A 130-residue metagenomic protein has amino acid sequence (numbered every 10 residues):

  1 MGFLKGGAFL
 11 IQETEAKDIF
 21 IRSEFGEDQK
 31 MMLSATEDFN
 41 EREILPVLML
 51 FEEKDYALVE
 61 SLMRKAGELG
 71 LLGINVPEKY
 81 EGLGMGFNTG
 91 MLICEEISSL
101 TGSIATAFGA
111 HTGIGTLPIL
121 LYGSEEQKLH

Functional and structural regions predicted by a protein language model:
M1-G109, L129-H130: Amphipathic, small/basic residue-rich leader segments at the start of a protein or domain
T106-E126: N-terminal glycine-rich flavin-associated loop
